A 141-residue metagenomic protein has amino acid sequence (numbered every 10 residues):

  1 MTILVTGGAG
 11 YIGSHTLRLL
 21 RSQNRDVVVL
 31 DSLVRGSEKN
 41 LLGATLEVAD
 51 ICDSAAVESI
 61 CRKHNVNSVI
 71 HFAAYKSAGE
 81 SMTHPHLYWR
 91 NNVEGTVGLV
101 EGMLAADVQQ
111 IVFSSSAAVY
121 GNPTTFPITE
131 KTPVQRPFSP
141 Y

Functional and structural regions predicted by a protein language model:
M1-Y141: N-terminal Rossmann-like NAD(P)+-binding domain of SDR-like oxidoreductases, especially those catalyzing
